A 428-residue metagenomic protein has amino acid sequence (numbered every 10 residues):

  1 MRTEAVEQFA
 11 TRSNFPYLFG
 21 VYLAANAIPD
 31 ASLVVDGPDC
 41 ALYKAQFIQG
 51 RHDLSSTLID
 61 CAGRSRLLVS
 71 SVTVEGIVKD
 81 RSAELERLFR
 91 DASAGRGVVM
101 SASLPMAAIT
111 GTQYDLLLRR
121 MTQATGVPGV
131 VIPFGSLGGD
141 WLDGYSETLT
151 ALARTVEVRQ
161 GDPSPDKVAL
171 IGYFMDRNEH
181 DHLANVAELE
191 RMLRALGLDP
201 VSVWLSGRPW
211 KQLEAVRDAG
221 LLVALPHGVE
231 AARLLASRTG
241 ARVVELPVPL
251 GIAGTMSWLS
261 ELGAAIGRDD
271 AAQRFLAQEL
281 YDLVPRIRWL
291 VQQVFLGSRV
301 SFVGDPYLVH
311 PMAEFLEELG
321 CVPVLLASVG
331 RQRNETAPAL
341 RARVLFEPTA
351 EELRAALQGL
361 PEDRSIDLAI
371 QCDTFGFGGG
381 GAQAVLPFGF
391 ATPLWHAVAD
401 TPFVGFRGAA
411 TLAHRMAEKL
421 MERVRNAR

Functional and structural regions predicted by a protein language model:
M1-R428: An N-terminal assembly and electron-transfer interface module characteristic of large anaerobic redox and radical
